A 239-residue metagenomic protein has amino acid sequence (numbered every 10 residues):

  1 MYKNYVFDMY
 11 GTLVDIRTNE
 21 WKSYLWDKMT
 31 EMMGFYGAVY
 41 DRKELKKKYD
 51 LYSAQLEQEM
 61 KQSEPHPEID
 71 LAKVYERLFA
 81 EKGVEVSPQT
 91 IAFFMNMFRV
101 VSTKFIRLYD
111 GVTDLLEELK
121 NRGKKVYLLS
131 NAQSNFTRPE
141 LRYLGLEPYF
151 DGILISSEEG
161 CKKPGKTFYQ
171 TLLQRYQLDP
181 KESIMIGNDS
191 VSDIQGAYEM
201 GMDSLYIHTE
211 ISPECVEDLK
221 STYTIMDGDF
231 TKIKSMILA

Functional and structural regions predicted by a protein language model:
M1-Y5, D15-N19, Y36-K43, M95 (+3 more regions): Asp-based, Mg2+/Mn2+-dependent phosphohydrolase catalytic module
Y2-D110: N-terminal helical cap/lid subdomain that shapes the substrate entry/recognition surface in HAD-like hydrolases
